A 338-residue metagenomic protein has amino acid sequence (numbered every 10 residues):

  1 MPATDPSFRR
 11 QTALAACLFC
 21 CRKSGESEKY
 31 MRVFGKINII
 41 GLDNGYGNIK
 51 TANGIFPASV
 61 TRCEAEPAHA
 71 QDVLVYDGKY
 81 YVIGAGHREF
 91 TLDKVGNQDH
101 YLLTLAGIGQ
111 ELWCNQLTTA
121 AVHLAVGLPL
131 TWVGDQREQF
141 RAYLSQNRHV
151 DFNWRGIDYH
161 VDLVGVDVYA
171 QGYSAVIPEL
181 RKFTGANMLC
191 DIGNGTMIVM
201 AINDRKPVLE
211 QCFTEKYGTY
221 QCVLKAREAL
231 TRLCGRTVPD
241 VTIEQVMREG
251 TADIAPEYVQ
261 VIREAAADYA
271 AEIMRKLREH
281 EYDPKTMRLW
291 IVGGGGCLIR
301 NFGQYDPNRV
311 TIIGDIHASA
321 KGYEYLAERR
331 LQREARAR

Functional and structural regions predicted by a protein language model:
P2-L189, K206-Q221, L233, V241-R338: Nucleotide/phosphate-binding catalytic cleft detector across ATP-hydrolyzing and phosphate-transferring enzymes
I192-I198: Ser/Thr-glycine-rich phosphate-binding loops at phosphate-binding pockets of nucleotides, nucleotide cofactors
V199-D204: PRPP/pyrophosphate-binding module of the type I phosphoribosyltransferase fold
A229: A contiguous pocket-lining binding segment that forms or flanks enzyme active sites
T237: The catalytic "switch" region of P-loop NTPases
